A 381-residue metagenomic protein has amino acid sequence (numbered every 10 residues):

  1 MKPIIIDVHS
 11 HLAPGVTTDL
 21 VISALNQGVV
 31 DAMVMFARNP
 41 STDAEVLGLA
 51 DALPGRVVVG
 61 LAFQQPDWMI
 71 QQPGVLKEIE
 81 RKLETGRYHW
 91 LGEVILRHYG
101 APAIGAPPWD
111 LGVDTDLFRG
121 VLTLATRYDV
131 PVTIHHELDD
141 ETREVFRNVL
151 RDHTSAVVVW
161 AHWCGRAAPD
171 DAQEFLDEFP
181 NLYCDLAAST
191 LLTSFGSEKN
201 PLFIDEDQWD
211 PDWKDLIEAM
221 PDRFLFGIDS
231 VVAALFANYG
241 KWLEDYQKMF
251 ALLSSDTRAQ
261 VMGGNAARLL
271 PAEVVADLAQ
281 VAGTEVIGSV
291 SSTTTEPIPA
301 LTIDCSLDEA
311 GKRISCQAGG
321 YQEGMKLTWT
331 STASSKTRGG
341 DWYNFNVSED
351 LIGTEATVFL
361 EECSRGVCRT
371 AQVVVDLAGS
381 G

Functional and structural regions predicted by a protein language model:
M1-I4, H9, D19-S23, Q27-A32 (+3 more regions): Mid-to-C-terminal alpha-helical segments outside catalytic/metal-binding sites
P40-P131, T190-L191: Active-site gating/metal-coordination segments in enzymes
D51, G55, A106-L225, D277: Catalytic pocket-lining loop regions of alpha/beta-barrel enzymes, especially the amidohydrolase/enolase/GH5 lineages
G311-G320: A short beta-strand segment in extracellular, disulfide-stabilized domains
G319-E323, S334: Short glycine/proline-centered coil/turn motifs in the loop regions of extracellular beta-sandwich domains
T330-N346: Surface-exposed, flexible coil segments in extracellular/virion-facing regions
D341-V358: Solvent-exposed segments in extracellular or luminal domains encompassing
G366-G379: Edge beta-strands of extracellular beta-sandwich domains
